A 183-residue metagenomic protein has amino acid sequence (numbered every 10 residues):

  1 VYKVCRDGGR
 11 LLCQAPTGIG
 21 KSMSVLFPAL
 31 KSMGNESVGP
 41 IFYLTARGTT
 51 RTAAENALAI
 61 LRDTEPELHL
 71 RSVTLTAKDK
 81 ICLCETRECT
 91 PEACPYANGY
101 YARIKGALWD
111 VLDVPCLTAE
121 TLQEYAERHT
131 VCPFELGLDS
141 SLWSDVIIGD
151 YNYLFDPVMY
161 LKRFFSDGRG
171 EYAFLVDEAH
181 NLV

Functional and structural regions predicted by a protein language model:
V1-Q14: Conserved pre-motif I regulatory segment
Y2-K3, S22-S37, A57-L61: Walker A/P-loop NTP-binding motif
L11, I147-G149, F174: Hydrophobic positions in the central parallel beta-sheet of the AAA+
T17: The conserved Walker
S37-I147, N152-F155: A substrate-engagement module of RecA-like helicase motors
E135-D145, M159-Y172: Short basic/glycine-enriched coil/helix segment immediately N-terminal to the Walker B
N152-Y153, G168-V183: SF2 helicase catalytic motif II
